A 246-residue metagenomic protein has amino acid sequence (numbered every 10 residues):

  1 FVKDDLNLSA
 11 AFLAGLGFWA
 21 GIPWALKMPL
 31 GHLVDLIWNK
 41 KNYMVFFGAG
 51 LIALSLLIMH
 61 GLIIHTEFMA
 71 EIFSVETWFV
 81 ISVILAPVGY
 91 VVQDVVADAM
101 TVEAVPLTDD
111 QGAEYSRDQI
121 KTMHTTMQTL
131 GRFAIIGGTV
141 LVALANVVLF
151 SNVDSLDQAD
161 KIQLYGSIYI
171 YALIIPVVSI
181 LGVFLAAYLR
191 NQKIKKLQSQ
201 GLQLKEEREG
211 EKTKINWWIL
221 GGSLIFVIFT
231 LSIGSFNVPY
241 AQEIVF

Functional and structural regions predicted by a protein language model:
F1-W24, L85, F226-F246: Helix-loop boundary and gating motifs at the non-cytosolic
L13-I37, V45-L54, V140, L144: Central cavity-lining transmembrane alpha-helices of secondary-active solute carriers, predominantly the Major
F18-I22, G50, I84, T126-F133 (+1 more regions): Transmembrane alpha-helical cores of Major Facilitator Superfamily
W24, V83, P87-V96: Hydrophobic transmembrane alpha-helices of Major Facilitator Superfamily
P29-D35, A97, T101, V105 (+1 more regions): Hydrophobic/aromatic and small-residue hotspots that mark the transmembrane alpha-helices of Major Facilitator
V45-F73: C-terminal ends and interior cores of transmembrane alpha-helices in multi-pass membrane transporters/permeases
A49, A53-L56, S82, P176-I180: A generic transmembrane-helix signature of 12-TM secondary carrier transporters
F68-A70, S74-V80, V92, A104-F246: Intracellular loop-helix junctions on the cytosolic face of multi-pass helical membrane proteins
